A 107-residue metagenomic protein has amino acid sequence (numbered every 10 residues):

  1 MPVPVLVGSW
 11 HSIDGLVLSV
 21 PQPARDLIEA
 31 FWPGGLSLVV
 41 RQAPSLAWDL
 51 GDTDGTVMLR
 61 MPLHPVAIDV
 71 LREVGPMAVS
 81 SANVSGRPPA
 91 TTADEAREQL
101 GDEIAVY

Functional and structural regions predicted by a protein language model:
M1-Y107: Active-site-adjacent structural elements in enzyme catalytic cores
